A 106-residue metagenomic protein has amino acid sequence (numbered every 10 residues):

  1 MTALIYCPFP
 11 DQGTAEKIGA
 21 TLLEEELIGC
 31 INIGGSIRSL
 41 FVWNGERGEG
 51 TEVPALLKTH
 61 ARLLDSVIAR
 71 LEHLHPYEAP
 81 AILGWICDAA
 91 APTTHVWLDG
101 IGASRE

Functional and structural regions predicted by a protein language model:
M1-E106: Positively charged, small/polar-rich N-terminal and surface patches that mediate targeting and assembly and bind
